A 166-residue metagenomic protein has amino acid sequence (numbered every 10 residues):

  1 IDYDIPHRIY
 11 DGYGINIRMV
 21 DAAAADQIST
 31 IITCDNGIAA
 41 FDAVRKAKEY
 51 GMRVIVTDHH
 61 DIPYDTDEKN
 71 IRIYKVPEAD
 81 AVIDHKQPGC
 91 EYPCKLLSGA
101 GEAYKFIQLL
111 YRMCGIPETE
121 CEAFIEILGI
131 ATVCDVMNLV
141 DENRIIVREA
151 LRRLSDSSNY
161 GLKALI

Functional and structural regions predicted by a protein language model:
I1-I166: Replace "Mg2+/Mn2+-dependent" with "divalent metal-dependent
